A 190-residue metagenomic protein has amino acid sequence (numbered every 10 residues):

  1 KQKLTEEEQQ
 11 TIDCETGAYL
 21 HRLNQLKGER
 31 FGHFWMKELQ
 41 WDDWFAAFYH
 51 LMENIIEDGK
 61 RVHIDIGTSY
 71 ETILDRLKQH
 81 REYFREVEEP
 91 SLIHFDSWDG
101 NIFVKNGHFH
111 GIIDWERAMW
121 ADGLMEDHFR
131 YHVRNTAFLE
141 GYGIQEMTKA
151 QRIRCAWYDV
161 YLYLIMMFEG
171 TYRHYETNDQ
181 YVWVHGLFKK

Functional and structural regions predicted by a protein language model:
K1-Y49, E53-N54: ATP-binding pocket architecture of kinase catalytic cores
L20-L23, L77, R81: Hydrophobic core positions within the conserved protein kinase catalytic domain
L26, E86-S91: Protein kinase catalytic-loop region centered on the HRD/HxD motif
H33-W41, G59-S69: Short, Lys/Arg-enriched, Trp-marked, Pro/Gly-tolerant hinge/linker segments that flank
H63-S69, A137-K149, Y175-D179: Structural helix-adjacent loops and short alpha-helical linkers that scaffold large soluble proteins
P90-I93, W98-A156: Active-site Asp-x-Gly
C155-F168: Hydrophobic alpha-helical segments that form the core of small-molecule binding pockets and/or dimer interfaces
M166-K190: ATP/Mg2+ or Mg2+-diphosphate-binding catalytic cores that bind nucleotide phosphates or diphosphates via glycine-rich
